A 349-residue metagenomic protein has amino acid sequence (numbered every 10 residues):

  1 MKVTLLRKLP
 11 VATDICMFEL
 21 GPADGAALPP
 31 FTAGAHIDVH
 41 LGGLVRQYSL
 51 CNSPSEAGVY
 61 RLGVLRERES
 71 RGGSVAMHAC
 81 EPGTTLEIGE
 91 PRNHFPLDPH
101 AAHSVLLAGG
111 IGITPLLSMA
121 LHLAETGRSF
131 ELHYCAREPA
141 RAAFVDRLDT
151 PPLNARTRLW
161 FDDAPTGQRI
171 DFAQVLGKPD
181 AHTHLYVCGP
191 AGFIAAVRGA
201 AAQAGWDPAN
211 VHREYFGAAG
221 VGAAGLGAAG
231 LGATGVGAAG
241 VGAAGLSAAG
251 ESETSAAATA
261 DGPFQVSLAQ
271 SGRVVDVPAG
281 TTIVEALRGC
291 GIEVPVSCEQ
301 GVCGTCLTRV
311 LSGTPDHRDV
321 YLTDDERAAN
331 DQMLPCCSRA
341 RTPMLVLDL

Functional and structural regions predicted by a protein language model:
M1-T85, A136-P139, D149: Ferredoxin-reductase
A33-H36, C51-S55, A279-V284, L322-T323 (+1 more regions): A short, sequence-level motif marking secondary-structure junctions
P54-V59, P99-A102, A340-L349: Ligand-binding loop in jelly-roll beta-barrel domains
V75-T234, G240-S267, D276: FNR/FR-type flavoprotein reductase catalytic core
A260-E299: C-terminal accessory/binding modules appended to enzymatic or scaffolding proteins
A286-P295, T305-L349: Iron-sulfur (Fe-S) cluster-binding segments and ferredoxin-like electron-carrier domains, especially [2Fe-2S]
